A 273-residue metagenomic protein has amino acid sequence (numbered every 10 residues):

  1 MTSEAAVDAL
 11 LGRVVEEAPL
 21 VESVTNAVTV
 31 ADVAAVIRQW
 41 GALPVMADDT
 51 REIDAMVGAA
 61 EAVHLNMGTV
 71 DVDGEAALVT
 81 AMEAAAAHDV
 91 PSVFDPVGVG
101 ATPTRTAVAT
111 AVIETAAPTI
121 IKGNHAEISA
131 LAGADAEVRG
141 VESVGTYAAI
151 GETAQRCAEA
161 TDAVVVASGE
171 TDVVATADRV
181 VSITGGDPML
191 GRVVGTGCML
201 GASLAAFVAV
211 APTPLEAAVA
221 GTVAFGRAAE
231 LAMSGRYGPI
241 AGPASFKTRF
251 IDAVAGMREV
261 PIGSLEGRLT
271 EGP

Functional and structural regions predicted by a protein language model:
M1-L43: Glycine-rich phosphate/adenosyl-contacting loop at the front of the ribokinase-like
V36-H88, F94: Active-site cofactor/substrate anionic-group-binding motifs, chiefly glycine- and Lys/Arg-rich phosphate-binding loops
N66, G74-G123: Glycine/small-residue-rich loop that forms an oxyanion/phosphate-binding "nest" at active or ligand-binding sites
T106-V180, M189: Conserved phosphate/ATP/ADP-binding segment of small-molecule kinases
A130, V194-V223: Short, small-residue alpha-helix embedded
T153-A154, P214-A228, F250-I251: Short, well-structured alpha-helical segments that form the helix of a local strand-helix-strand
I183-G195: Short pre-catalytic strand/loop immediately N-terminal to key active-site residues, enriched for Gly-Thr
R227-P273: Charged C-terminal helix
